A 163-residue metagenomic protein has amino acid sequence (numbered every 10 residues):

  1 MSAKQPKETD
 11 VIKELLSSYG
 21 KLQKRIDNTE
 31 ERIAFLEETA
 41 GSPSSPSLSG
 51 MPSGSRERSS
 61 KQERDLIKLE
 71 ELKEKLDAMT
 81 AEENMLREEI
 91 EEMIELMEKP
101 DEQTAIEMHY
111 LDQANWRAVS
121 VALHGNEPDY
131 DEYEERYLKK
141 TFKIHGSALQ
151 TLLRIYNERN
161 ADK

Functional and structural regions predicted by a protein language model:
M1-L96, H124-P128, K143-G146, Q150-K163: N-terminal interaction/assembly modules
E98-A114, A118: Short amphipathic alpha helix immediately N-terminal
Q113-Y137: Helix-turn-helix DNA-binding module
